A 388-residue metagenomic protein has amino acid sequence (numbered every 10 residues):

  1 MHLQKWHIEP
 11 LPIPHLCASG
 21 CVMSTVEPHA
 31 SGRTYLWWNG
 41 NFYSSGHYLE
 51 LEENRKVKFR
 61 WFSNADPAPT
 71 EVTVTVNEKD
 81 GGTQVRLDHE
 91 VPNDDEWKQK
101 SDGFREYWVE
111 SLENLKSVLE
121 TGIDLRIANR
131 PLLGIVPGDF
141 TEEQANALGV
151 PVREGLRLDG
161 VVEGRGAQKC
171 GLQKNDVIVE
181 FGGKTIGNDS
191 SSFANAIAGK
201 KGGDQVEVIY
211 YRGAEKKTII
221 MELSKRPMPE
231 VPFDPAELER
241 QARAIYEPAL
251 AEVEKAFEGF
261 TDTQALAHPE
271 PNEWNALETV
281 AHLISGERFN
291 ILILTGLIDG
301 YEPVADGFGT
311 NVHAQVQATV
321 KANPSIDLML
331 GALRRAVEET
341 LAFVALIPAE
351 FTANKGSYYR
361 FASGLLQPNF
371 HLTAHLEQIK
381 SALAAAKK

Functional and structural regions predicted by a protein language model:
M1-V26, R243-Y246, A251, E258-G259 (+3 more regions): Hydrophobic ligand-binding cavity/cleft-lining segments
L11-H15, D66, Q84, L115 (+2 more regions): Short, contiguous alpha-helical
K58-G103, D234-A236, A244, L372-L376: Beta-strand/loop substructures that line and gate deep hydrophobic ligand-binding cavities in soluble
V91-N129, L250-E254, L366-N369, A374: A conserved amphipathic terminal alpha-helix motif
E110-L156, G199, I220-P229: PDZ/PDZ-like peptide-tail recognition elements
L158, A167-S190: Conserved PDZ fold ligand-binding element
A194-E230: PDZ-domain C-terminal substructure recognizer with occasional recognition of PDZ-binding tails
P229-L238, L292-R335, A386-K388: Short, helix-capping/interhelical loops that line the mouth of catalytic, cofactor-, or ligand-binding pockets
